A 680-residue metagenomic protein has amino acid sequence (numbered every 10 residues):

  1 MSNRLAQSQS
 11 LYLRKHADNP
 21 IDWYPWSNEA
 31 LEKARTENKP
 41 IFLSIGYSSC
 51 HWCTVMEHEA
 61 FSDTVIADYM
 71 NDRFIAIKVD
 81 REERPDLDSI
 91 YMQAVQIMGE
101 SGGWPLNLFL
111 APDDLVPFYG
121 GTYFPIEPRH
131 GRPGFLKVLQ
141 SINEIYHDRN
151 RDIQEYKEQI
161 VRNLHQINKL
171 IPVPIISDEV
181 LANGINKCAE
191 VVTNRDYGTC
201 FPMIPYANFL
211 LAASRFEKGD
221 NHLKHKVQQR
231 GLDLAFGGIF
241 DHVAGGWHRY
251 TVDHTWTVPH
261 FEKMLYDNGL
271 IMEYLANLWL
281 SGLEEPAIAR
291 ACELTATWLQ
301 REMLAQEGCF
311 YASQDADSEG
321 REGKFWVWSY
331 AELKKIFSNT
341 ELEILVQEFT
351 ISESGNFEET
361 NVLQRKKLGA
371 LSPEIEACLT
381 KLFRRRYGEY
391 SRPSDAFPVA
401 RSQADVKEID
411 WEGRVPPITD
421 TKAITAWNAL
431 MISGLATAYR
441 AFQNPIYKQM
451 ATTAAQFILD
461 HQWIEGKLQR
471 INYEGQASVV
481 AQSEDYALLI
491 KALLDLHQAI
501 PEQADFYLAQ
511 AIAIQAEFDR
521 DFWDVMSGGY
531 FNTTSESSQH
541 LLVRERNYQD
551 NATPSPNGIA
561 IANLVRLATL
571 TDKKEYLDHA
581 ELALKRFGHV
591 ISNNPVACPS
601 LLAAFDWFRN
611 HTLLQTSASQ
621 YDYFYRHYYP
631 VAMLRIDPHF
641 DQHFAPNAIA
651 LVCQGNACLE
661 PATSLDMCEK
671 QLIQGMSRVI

Functional and structural regions predicted by a protein language model:
M1-L430, G434, A441, L584-I680: Replace the tail clause
G46-S49, C53, W247, I271 (+7 more regions): Extended, hydrophobic alpha-helical segments in both membrane/secreted and soluble proteins
N208-R215, P416-P417, I424, N428-A429 (+4 more regions): Peripheral, non-catalytic segments that deliver or gate enzyme domains
F216-K218, L278-A287, A438-P445, L496-D505 (+1 more regions): Inter-helical turn/loop segments and adjacent helix faces that build the functional surface of alpha-helical bundle
G231, L275, C292, A296 (+7 more regions): Inward-facing hydrophobic residues that define packing positions of alpha-helical scaffold repeats
L304, E465, R470-Y486, L494-I649: Long, polar/charge-rich, low-hydrophobicity segments
